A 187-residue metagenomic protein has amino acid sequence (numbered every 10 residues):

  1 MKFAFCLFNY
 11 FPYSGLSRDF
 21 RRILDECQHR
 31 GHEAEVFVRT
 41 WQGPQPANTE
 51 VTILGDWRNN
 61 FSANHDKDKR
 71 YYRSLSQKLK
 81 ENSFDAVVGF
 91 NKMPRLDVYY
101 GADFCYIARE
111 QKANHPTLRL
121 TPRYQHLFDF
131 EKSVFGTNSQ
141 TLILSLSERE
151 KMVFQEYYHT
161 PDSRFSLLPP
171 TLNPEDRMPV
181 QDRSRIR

Functional and structural regions predicted by a protein language model:
L7-Y13, E26-A63, K78, E150 (+1 more regions): N-terminal strand-loop element at the rim of the active site of nucleotide-sugar-dependent glycosyltransferases
G15-I23: Conserved alpha-helical elements of sugar-nucleotide-dependent glycosyltransferases
L16, F37-R39, G89-F90, L127 (+2 more regions): Replace "coordinates the UDP/GDP/TDP-sugar" with "coordinates nucleotide-activated sugar donors
N60-V87, Q125-S133: An amphipathic, basic-hydrophobic alpha-helix
V88-G89, M93-Y124, L144, S166: Active-site proximal beta-strand in glycosyltransferases
R123-L146, K151-M152: Membrane-proximal helix-turn-helix segments that form the acceptor-binding/catalytic region of lipid-linked
K151-L172: Helix-loop-beta element that forms the nucleotide-linked donor phosphate-binding surface in glycosyltransferases
M178-R187: A short helix/loop element that forms part of the nucleotide-sugar donor recognition site in Leloir-type
